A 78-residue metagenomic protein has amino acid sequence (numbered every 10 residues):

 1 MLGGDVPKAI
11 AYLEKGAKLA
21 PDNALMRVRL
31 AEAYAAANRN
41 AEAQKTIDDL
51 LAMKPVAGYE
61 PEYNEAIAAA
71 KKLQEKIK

Functional and structural regions predicted by a protein language model:
L2-Y12, R39-K45: Structural signature of tandem alpha-helical TPR/SEL1-like repeats, specifically the intra-repeat loop/turn
K15-G16, L50: Canonical positions in the second alpha-helix
A24-L25, A68: Helix-start (N-cap) detector for alpha-helical repeat units in TPR-like alpha-solenoids, especially tetratricopeptide
A35, N40-G58: TPR/TPR-like (Sel1-like) alpha-helical repeat modules
